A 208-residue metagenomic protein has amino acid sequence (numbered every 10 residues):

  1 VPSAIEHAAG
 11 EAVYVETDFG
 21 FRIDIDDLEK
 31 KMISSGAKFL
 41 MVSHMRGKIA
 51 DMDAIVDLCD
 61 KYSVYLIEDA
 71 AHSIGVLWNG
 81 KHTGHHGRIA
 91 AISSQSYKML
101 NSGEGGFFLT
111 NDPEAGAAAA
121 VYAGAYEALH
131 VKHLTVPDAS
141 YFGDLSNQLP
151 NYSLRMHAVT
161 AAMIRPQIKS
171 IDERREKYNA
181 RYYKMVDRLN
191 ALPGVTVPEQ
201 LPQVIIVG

Functional and structural regions predicted by a protein language model:
V1-K61, Y65-A70, L77: PLP-dependent aminotransferase-like
S3-E6, D57, R88, E104 (+2 more regions): A broad detector of short, well-ordered amphipathic alpha-helices that serve as recognition/interaction surfaces
V13, L66-I67, A91, T196-P198: Structural detector of well-ordered beta-strand residues that form the stable sheet scaffold of enzyme domains
D26, K30, F39-S43, K48 (+4 more regions): PLP-dependent aminotransferase class I/II
K31-M32, L58, T83-H86, F108: Short, hinge-like loop/turn segments at secondary-structure boundaries
G36, S63, G87-R88, P193: Residue-level detector of structured alpha->beta connecting loops
E68-S102, G143-Q148: Conserved active-site segment immediately N-terminal to the catalytic lysine that forms the internal aldimine
H85-H130, A158: Active-site PLP attachment segment
